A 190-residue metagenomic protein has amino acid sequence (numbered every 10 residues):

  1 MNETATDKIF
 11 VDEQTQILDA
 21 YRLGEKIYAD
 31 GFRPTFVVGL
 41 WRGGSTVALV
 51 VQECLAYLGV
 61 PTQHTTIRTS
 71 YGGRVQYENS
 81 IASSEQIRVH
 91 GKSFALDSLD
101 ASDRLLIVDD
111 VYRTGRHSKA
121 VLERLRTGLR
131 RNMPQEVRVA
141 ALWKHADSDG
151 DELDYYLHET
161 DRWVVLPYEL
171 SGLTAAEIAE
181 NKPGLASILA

Functional and structural regions predicted by a protein language model:
M1-A190: PRPP-associated nucleotide enzymes
